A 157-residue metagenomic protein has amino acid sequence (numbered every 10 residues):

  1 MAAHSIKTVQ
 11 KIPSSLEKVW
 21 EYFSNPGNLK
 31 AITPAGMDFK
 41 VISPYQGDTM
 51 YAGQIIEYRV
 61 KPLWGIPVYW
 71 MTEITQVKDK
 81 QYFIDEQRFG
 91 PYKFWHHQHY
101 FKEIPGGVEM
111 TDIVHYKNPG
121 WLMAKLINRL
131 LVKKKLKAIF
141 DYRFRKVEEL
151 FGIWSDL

Functional and structural regions predicted by a protein language model:
M1-Y51: Hydrophobic ligand-binding cavity/cleft-lining segments
S5-K7, P67-M71, K93-H97: Short, surface-exposed coil-to-beta transition loops
I12-S14, V60-W64, Q76, P91 (+1 more regions): Beta-strand elements of well-folded, non-transmembrane domains
S15-L16, T75-Y82, Y100-E109: A short, structured loop/turn motif at beta-sheet edges
E17-E21, E103-E109, D141, R145 (+1 more regions): Replace "anionic and nucleotidyl ligands
V41-F89, Y142-R145, E149-L150, W154-L157: Glycine-rich portal/gate segments that line the openings of hydrophobic small-molecule binding cavities
Q87-A138: Beta-strand/loop substructures that line and gate deep hydrophobic ligand-binding cavities in soluble
